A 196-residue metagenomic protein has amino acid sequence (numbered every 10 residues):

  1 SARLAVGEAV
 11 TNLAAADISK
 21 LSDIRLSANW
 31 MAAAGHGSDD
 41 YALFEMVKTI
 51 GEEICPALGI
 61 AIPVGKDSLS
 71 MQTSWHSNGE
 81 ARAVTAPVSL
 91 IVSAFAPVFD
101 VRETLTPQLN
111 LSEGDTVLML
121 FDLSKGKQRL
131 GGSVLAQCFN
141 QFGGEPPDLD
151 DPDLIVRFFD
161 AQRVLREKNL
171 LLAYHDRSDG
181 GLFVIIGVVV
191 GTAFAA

Functional and structural regions predicted by a protein language model:
S1, G35-G37, P146-D148: A short, structure-level motif marking secondary-structure boundaries and short turns
A2-A16, T49-I50, F158-F159: Short, well-ordered amphipathic alpha-helical segments that serve as non-catalytic structural scaffolds within diverse
R3-G7, E45, N110-D115, C138-Q141 (+1 more regions): Short, low-complexity, polar/charged sequence segments that are solvent-exposed and flexible
A14-L21, N29, G51, L58 (+1 more regions): Mobile "lid/hinge" segments at catalytic clefts and subdomain interfaces of large enzymes
S19-W30, P63-V64, S178: Conserved structured catalytic cores and adjacent interaction surfaces of nucleotide-binding/hydrolyzing enzymes
N29-A42: Catalytic palm subdomain of template-directed nucleic-acid polymerases, centered on the conserved carboxylate motif
D39-L43, V47-I50, I54-P63, D67-I91 (+3 more regions): Glycine-/charge-enriched secondary-structure boundary and capping motifs
